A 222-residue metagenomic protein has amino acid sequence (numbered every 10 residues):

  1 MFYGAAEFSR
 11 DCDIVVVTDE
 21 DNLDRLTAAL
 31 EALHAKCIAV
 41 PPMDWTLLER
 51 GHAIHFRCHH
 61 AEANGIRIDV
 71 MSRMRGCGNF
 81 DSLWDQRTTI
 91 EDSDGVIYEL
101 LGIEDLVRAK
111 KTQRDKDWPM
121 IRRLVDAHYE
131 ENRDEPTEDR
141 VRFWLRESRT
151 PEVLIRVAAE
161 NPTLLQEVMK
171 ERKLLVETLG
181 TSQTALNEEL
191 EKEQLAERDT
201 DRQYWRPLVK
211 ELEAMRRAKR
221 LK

Functional and structural regions predicted by a protein language model:
M1-K222: Compositionally biased terminal segments of proteins
